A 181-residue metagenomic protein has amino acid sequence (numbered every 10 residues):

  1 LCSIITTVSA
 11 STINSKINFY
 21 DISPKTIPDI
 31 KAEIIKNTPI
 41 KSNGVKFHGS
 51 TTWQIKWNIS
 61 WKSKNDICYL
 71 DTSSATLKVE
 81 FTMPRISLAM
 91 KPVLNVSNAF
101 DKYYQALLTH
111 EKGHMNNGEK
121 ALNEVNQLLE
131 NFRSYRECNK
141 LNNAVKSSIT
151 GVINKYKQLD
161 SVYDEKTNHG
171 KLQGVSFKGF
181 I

Functional and structural regions predicted by a protein language model:
L1-T6: Bacterial N-terminal signal peptides
S11-K91, Y135-I181: Metalloprotease/metallohydrolase-associated module, dominated by Zn2+-dependent proteases
K62-I67, Y103-T109: Short, charged, low-complexity loops and linkers
V93, A99-Y104: Short hydrophobic "helix-edge" motifs at membrane interfaces and signal-peptide entry regions
A106-G118: Active-site recognition of the HExxH zinc-binding catalytic motif
E119-L129: Membrane-interfacial alpha-helical segments at the cytosolic side of multi-pass membrane proteins
